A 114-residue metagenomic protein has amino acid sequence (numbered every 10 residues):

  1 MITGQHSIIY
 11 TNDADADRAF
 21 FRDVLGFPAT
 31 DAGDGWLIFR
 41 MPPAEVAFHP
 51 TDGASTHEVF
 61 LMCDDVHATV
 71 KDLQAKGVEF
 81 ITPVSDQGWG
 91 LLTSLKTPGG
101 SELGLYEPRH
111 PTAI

Functional and structural regions predicted by a protein language model:
M1-R18, E45, H57-V59, R109-I114: N-terminal beta-strand motif that seeds the catalytic metal site of vicinal oxygen chelate
G4-N12, R40, T51-K76, L91-P98: Vicinal oxygen chelate
I8-V46: Core segments of cupin and vicinal oxygen chelate
L25-T30, F60-M62, T82-S85: Short linear motifs in intrinsically disordered
A29, L37-I38, P50-T51, V70 (+1 more regions): Short secondary-structure boundary/capping segments
V46-A47, L103: Short, isolated positions in well-ordered beta-strands
V70, K76-I114: Vicinal oxygen chelate
